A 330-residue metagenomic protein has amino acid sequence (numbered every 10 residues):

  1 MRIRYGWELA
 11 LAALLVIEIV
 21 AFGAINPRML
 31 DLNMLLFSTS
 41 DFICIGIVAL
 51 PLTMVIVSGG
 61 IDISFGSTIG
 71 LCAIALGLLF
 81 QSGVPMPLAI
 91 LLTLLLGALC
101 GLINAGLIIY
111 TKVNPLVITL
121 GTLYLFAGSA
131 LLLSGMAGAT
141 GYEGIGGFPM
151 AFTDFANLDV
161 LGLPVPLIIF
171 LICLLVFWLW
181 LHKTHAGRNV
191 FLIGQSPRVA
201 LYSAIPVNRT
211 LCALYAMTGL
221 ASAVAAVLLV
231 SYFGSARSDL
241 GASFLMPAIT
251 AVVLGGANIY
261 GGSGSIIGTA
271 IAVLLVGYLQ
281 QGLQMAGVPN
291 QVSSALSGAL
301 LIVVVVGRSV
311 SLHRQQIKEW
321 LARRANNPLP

Functional and structural regions predicted by a protein language model:
M1-A49, G83-L88, D159, I205 (+2 more regions): Membrane-interfacial amphipathic/re-entrant helices at transmembrane-helix boundaries
M1-I3, S58-I61, L99-G144, W180-H185 (+2 more regions): Short loop segments and helix-boundary regions at transmembrane helix junctions of multi-pass inner-membrane proteins
M1-V20, Q195, Y202-R209, L283-P330: Cytosolic-side transmembrane-helix boundaries in multi-pass membrane proteins
E18-S82, L107-V113, V252, G256-I266 (+1 more regions): Single transmembrane alpha-helix segments in multi-pass membrane proteins
I25-F37, L131-A137, A156, L181-G187 (+2 more regions): Inter-helical junctions in multi-pass inner-membrane proteins, predominant in energy-converting antiporter-like
P85-T93, L99-N104, I108, D159-A236: Helix-loop-helix "hairpin" substructures at the membrane interface of multi-pass membrane proteins
P115-K183, T210-A213, Y232-G241, V292 (+1 more regions): Transmembrane helix-bundle core of multi-pass membrane transporters and related energy-transducing complexes
Y215, S222, Y232-G298: Transmembrane alpha-helical segments in multi-pass inner-membrane proteins
